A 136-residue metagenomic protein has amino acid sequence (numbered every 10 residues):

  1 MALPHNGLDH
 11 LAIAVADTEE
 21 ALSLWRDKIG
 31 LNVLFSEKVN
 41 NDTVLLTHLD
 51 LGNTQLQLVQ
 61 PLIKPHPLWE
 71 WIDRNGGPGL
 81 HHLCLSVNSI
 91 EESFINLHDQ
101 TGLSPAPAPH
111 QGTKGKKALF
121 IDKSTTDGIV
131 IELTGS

Functional and structural regions predicted by a protein language model:
M1-L22, P78-V87: N-terminal beta-strand motif that seeds the catalytic metal site of vicinal oxygen chelate
L3-P4, T47-D50, Q57, F94-S136: Vicinal oxygen chelate
A21, I29-V33, L56-Q57, H66-P67 (+1 more regions): Short loop/beta submotifs within extracellular cysteine-rich repeat domains
A21-R26, L97: Conserved active-site tyrosine of GNAT-family acetyltransferases
D27-V33, Q100-S104: Conserved acetyl-CoA-binding loop of GNAT-fold acetyltransferases
V33-G52: Acidic (E/D-rich), amphipathic helical modules within compact regulatory domains
L58-N75: Helix-adjacent hinge/juxtasegments
D73-D99: Short, solvent-exposed interaction modules
